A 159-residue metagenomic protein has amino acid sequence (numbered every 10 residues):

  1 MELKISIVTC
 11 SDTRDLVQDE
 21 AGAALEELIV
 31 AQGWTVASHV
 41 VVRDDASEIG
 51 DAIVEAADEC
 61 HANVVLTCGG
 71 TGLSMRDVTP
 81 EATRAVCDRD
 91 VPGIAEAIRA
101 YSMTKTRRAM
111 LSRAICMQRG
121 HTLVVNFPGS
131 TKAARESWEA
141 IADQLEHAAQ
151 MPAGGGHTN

Functional and structural regions predicted by a protein language model:
M1-N159: Non-catalytic beta/alpha edge segments that cap or flank active sites
